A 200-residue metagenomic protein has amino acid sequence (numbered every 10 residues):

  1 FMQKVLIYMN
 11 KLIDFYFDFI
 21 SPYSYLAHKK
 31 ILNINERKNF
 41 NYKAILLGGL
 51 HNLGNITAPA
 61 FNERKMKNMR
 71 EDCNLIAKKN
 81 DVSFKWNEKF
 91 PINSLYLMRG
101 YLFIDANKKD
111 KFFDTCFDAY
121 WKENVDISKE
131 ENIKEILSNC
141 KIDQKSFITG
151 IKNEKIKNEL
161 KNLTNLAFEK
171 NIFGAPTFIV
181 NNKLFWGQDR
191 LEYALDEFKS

Functional and structural regions predicted by a protein language model:
F1, I20, G49-N52, N93 (+2 more regions): A broad, structure-centric signal for solvent-exposed, well-ordered loop/edge residues that line or flank functional
F1-Y8: Short, Lys/Arg-enriched N-terminal segments with co-localized hydrophobic residues within the first ~10-30 amino acids
K4, L97-Y101, A167: Short, charged low-complexity linear motifs
N10-D14, D18-N41, K111, T115-S200: C-terminal cap of thioredoxin/glutaredoxin-like
Y23-E123: Structural alpha/beta surface segment adjacent to cysteine/selenocysteine redox centers across thiol/disulfide enzymes
